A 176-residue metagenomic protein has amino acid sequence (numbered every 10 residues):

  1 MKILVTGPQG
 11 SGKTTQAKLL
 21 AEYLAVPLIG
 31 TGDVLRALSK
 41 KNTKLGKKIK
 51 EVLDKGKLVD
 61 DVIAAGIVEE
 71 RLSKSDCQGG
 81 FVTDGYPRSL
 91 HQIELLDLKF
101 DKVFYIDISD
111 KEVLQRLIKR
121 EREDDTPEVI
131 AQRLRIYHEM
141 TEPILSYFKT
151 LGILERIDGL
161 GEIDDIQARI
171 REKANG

Functional and structural regions predicted by a protein language model:
V5: Hydrophobic anchor at the beta1->P-loop junction of P-loop NTPases
Q9: The conserved Walker
T14: Walker A/P-loop
A25, L98-K102, T150-L154: Short glycine-/polar-rich loops that comprise or flank the Walker A/P-loop and associated switch/sensor motifs
P27-L98, R122, Q167: ATP-dependent small-molecule kinase phosphotransfer cores that center on conserved nucleotide phosphate-binding segments
K48-K55, L95-E142: A glycine- and Lys/Arg-enriched "phosphate-lid" helix/loop adjacent to the NTP-binding pocket of small-molecule kinases
D124-Q167: Small-molecule kinase domains that catalyze NTP-dependent phosphoryl transfer to phosphate-bearing small molecules
